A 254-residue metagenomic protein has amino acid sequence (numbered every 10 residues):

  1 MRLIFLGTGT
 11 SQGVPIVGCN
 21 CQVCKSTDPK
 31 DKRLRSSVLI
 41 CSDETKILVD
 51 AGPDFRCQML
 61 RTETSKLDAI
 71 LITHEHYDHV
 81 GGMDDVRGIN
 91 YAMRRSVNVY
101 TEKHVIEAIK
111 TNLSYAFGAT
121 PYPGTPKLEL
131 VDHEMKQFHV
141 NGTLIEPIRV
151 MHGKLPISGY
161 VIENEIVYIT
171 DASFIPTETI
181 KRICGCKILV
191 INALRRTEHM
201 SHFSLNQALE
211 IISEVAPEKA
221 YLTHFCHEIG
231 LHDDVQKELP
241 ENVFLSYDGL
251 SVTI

Functional and structural regions predicted by a protein language model:
M1-I169, V235-T253: Binuclear metal-dependent hydrolase catalytic cores
D54, H76, S173, L194 (+1 more regions): Catalytic metal-binding/acid-base residues of hydrolase active sites
I148-H152, T170-T177, M200-F203: A general structural motif
V161-I162, Y168-E178, R182: Short, structured interface segments that constitute the first stable element of a domain
P176-I254: Binuclear metal-ion centers of metallo-dependent hydrolases, dominated by the metallo-beta-lactamase
